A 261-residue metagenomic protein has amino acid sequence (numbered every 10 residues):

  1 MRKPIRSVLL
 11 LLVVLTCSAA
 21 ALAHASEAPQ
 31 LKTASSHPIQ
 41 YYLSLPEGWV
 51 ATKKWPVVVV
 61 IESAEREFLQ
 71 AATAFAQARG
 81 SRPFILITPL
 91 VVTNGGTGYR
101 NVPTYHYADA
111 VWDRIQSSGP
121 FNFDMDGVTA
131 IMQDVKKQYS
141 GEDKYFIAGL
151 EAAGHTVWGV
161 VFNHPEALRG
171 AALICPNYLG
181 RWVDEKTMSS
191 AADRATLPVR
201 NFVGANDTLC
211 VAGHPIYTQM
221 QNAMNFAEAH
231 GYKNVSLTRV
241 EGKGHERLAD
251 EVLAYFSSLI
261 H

Functional and structural regions predicted by a protein language model:
M1-L9: Bacterial N-terminal signal peptides that target proteins for export
L9-A19: Bacterial N-terminal signal peptides
A21-V57, Q70, F84, P120 (+7 more regions): A domain-start/cap signature at the N-terminus of enzymes
H37-Y42, K53-S140: Serine-hydrolase catalytic machinery in alpha/beta-hydrolase-like enzymes
W55, S118-D126, E151, F162 (+2 more regions): Soluble non-cytosolic domains of exported or imported proteins
Y139-E151: Alpha/beta-hydrolase fold nucleophile elbow
G159-R169: Conserved hydrolase catalytic core segment
G170-E251: The feature captures the conserved acid-bearing segment of alpha/beta-hydrolase catalytic domains
